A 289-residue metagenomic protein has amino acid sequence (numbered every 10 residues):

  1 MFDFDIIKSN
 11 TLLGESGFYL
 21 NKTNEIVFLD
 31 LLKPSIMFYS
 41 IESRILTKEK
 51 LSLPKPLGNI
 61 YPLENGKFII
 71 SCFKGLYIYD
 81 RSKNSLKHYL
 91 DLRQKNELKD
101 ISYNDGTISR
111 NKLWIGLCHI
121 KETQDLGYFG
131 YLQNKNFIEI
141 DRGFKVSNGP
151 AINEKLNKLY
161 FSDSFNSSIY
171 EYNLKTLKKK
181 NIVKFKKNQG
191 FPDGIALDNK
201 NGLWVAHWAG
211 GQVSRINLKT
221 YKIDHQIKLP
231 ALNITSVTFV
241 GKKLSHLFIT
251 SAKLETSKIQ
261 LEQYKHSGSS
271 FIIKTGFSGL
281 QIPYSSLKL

Functional and structural regions predicted by a protein language model:
F2-K8, I45-L51, K87-E97, N136-R142 (+2 more regions): A short beta-strand motif characteristic of beta-propeller blades
S9-T23, L53-F68, K95-G116, I120 (+3 more regions): Beta-rich, blade/repeat-based domains predominating in secreted/periplasmic proteins but also intracellular
N10, L20-N21, I26-L32, I69-K74 (+4 more regions): Conserved beta-strand positions in repeat-built beta-propeller and related beta-rich domains
E25-L51, F73-I78: Beta-propeller domains
S35-M37, G75-Y77, G127-G130, S168-Y170 (+2 more regions): A short loop-to-beta-strand structural motif that recurs across blades of beta-propeller domains
S40-R44, D80-N84, L132-N136, N173-L177 (+2 more regions): Short loop/turn segments that connect beta-strands within beta-propeller blades
A151-Y172, L177-K178: Glycine- and Gly-Pro-enriched alpha-helical subdomains that act as flexible, kink-prone "lid/hinge" or packing modules
T238-L289: Blade-level signature of beta-propeller repeat domains, shared across WD40, Kelch, NHL, RCC1 and BNR/Asp-box propellers
